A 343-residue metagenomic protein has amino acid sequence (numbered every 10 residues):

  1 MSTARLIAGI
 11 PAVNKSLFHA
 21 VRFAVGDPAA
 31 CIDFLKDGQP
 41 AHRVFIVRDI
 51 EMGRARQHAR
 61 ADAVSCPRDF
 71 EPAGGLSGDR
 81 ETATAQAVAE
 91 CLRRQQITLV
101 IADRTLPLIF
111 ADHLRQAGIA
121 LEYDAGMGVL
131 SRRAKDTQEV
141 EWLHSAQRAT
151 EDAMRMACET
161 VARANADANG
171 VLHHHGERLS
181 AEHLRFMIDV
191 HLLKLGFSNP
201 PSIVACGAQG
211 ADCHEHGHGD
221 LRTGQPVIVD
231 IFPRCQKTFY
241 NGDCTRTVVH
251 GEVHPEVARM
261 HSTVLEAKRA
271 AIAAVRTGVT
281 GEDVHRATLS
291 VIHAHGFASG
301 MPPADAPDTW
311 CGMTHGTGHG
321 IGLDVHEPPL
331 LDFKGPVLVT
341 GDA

Functional and structural regions predicted by a protein language model:
M1-A343: Active-site neighborhoods and metal-handling regions in enzymes and metal-associated proteins
